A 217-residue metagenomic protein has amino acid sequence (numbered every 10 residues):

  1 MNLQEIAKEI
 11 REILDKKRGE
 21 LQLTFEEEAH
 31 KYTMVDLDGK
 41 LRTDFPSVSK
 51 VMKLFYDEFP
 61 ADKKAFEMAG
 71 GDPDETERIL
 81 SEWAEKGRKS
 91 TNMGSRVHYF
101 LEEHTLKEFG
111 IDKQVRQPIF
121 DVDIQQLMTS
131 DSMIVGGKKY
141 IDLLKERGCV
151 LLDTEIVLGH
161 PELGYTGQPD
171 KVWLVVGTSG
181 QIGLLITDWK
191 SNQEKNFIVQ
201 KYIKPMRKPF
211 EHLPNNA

Functional and structural regions predicted by a protein language model:
M1-Q168: Metal-dependent nuclease catalytic cores that hydrolyze phosphodiester bonds in DNA/RNA, characterized by
C149, D153-A217: Mg2+/Mn2+-dependent nuclease catalytic core
